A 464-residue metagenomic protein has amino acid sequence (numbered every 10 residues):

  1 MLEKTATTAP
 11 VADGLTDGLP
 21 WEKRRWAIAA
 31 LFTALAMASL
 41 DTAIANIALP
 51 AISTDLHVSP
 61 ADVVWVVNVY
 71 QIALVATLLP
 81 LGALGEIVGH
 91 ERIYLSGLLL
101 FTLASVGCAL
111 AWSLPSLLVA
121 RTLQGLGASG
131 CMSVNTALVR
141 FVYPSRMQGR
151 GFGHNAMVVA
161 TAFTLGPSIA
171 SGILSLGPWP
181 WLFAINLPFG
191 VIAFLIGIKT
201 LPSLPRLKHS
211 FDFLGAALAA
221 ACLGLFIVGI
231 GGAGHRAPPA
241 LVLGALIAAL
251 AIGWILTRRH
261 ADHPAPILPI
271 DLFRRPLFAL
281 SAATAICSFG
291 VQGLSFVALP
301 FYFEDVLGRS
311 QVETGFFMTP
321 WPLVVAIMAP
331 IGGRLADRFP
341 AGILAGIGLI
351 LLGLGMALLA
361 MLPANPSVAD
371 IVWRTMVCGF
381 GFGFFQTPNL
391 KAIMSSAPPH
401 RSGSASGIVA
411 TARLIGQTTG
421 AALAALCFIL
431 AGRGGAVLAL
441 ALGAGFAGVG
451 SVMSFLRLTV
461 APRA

Functional and structural regions predicted by a protein language model:
M1-L40, T54: Cytosolic juxtamembrane N-terminal segment immediately preceding the first transmembrane helix of multi-pass
R25-L40, A45-I47, P60, N135 (+4 more regions): 12-transmembrane solute porter fold
A38, V67-Y70, L74, F101 (+11 more regions): Structural signature of transmembrane alpha-helices in multi-pass secondary transporters
A48-T77, S116, L307, V312-F317: Extracellular/periplasmic helix-loop-helix junction of adjacent transmembrane segments in MFS-like secondary
I52-S53, L84-G85, I169-G177, I230 (+4 more regions): Interfacial helix-cap and linker-helix signal at transmembrane-aqueous boundaries of multi-pass secondary transporters
D55-H57, G89, L110-S116, G177-P178 (+3 more regions): Helix-breaking motifs and short loop linkers at transmembrane-helix boundaries and internal kinks in secondary membrane
A83-L214: Helix-loop-helix hairpins in multi-pass membrane proteins, especially solute transporters
S175-C287, V291, R309, F317 (+1 more regions): Hydrophobic transmembrane-helix bundles of small-molecule transporters
